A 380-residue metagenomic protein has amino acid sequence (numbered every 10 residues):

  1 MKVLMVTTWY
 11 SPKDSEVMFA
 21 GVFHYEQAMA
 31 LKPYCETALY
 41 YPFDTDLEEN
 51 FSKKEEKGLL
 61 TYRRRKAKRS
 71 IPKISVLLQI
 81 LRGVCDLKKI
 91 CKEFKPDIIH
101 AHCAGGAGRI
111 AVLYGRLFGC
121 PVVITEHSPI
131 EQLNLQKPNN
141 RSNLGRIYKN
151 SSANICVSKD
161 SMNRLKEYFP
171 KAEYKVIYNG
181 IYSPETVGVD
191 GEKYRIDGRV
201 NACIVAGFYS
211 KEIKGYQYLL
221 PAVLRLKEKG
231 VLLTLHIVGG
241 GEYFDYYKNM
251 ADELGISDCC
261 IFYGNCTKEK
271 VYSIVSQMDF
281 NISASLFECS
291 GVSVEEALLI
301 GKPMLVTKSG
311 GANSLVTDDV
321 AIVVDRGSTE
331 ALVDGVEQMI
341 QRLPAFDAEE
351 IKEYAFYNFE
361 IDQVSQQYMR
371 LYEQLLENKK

Functional and structural regions predicted by a protein language model:
M1-F51: N-terminal subdomain of nucleotide-sugar transferases
L4-V6, R195-V223: Conserved donor-binding/catalytic core segment of Leloir-type glycosyltransferases
K149-G188, A206: Donor nucleotide-sugar binding/catalytic pocket of nucleotide-sugar-dependent glycosyltransferases
G180-G198, S273, K379: Acidic anion/phosphate-binding donor-loop and adjacent secondary structure in glycosyltransferase catalytic cores
K248-C266: Nucleotide-activated donor-binding/catalytic signature segment of Leloir-type glycosyltransferases, i.e., the conserved
L286: Aromatic "clamp/platform" in nucleotide-sugar-dependent glycosyltransferases that forms part of the donor/acceptor
P303-V306: Short hydrophobic beta-strand element within catalytic cores of glycosyltransferases and related nucleotide-activated
D318, I322-T329, Q338-P344: Conserved acidic donor-binding segment of nucleotide-sugar-dependent glycosyltransferases
